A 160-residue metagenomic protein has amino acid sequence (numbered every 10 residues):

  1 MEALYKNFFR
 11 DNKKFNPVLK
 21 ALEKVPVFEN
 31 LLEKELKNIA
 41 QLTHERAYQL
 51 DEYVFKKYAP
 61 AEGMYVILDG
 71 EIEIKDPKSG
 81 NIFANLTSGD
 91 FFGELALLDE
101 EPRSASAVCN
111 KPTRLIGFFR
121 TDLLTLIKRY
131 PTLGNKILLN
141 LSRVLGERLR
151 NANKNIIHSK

Functional and structural regions predicted by a protein language model:
M1-K160: Cytosolic regulatory regions built on CNB/CRP/Popeye-like sensor folds
